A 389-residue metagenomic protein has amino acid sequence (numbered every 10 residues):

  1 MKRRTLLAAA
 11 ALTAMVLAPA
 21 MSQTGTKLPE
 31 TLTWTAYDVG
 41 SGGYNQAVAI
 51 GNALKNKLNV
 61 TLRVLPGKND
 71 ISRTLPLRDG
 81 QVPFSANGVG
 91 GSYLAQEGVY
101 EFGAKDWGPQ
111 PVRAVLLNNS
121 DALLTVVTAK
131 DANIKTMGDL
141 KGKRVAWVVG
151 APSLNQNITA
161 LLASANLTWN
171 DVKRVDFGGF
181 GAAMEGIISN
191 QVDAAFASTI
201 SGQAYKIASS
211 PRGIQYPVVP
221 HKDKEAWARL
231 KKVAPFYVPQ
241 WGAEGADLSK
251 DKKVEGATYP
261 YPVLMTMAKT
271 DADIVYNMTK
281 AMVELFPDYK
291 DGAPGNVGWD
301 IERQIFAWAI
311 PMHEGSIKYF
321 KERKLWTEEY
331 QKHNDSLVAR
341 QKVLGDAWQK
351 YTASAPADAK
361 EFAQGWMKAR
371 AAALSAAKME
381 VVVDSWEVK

Functional and structural regions predicted by a protein language model:
R3-A8: N-terminal export leaders
L17-S22: Sec/Tat signal peptide C-region and signal peptidase I cleavage site
T24-G150, L154-A165, V175: Short, glycine-/small- and polar/acidic-enriched structural segments that line small-molecule recognition paths
P29, T199-R212, Y216, V283-K389: An extracytoplasmic/periplasmic, membrane-proximal ligand-sensing/linker region
G42-A49, A53, S72, P76 (+11 more regions): Extracytoplasmic/secreted proteins, especially bacterial periplasmic and envelope-associated proteins
L54-L58, Q81, V89, K130 (+10 more regions): Sec/Tat-exported extracytoplasmic proteins
V89-G91, G98-D106, A122, A132 (+2 more regions): Pocket-lining segment of extracytoplasmic ligand-binding domains
G142-A160, F236-G298, W308: Ligand-binding clefts/hinges and TM-proximal coupling segments of bilobed small-molecule sensing domains
